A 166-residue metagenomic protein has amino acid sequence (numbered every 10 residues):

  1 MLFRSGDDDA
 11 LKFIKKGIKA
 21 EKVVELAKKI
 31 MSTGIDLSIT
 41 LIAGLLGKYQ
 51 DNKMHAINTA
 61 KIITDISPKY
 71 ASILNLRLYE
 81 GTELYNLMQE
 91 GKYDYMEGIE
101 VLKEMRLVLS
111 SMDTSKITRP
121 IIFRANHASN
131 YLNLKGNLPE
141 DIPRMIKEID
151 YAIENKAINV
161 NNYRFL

Functional and structural regions predicted by a protein language model:
D7-A10, I30-H55, L74-E80, L87-Y95: Conserved strand-turn element in the central/C-terminal portion of the radical SAM core barrel that lines
K16-V24, N52-T59: Charged helix-capping and loop-helix junction motifs
E21, E25, K103-R106: Short, contiguous clusters of charged residues that form electrostatic/catalytic patches at enzyme active sites, used
V24-S32, L109: Surface-exposed amphipathic alpha-helices with a cationic face
I57, K61-L166: Auxiliary Fe-S-binding modules of radical SAM enzymes
